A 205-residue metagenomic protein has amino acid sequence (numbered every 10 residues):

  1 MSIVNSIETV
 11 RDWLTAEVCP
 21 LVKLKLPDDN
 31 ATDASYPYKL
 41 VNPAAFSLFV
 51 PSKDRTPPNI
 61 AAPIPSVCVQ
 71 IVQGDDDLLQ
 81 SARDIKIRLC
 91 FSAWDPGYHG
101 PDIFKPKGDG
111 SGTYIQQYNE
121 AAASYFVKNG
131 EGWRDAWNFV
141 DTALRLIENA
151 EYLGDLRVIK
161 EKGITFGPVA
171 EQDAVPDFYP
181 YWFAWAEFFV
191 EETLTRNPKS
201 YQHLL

Functional and structural regions predicted by a protein language model:
M1-S81, L204-L205: Small/polar-rich, solvent-exposed N-terminal microdomains that initiate assembly or binding
R11, Y36, S47, S92 (+3 more regions): Short, low-complexity intrinsically disordered segments
Y36-V41, N59-P65, A122-F139, Y179: Glycine-rich, flexible loop segments associated with nucleotide phosphate handling
K39, P43, L48-P51, L78 (+5 more regions): Intrinsically disordered, low-complexity, compositionally biased regions/tails
P57-N59, Y181, L194-L205: Aromatic/basic-lined ligand-recognition segments that form π-stacking hydrophobic pockets flanked by Lys/Arg to engage
S81-Y98, D102, P106-G130, A143 (+1 more regions): Oligomerization/assembly interface segments of phage tail-like spikes and tubes
V127-T193: Acidic-leaning, charged glycine-interspersed low-complexity segments
